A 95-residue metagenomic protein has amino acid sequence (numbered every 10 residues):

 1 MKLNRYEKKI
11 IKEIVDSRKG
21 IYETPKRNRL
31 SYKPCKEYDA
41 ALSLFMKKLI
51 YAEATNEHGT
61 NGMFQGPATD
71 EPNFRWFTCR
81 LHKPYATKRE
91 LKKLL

Functional and structural regions predicted by a protein language model:
M1-K2, R89-L95: Short intrinsically disordered terminal tails
M1-L42: Short amphipathic alpha-helical interface segments
P25, R29-R89: Acidic, low-complexity, intrinsically disordered interaction modules
